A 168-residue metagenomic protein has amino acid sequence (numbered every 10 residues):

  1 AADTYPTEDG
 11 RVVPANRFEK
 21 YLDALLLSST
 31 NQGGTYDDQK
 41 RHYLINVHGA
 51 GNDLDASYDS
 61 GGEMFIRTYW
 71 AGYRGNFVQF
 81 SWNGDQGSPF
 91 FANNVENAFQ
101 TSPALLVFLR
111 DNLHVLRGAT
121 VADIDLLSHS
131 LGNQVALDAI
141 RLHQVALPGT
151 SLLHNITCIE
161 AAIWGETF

Functional and structural regions predicted by a protein language model:
A1-V78, W82-P89, N93-E96, Q100 (+3 more regions): Flexible, membrane-associating and regulatory peripheral segments of lipid-active enzymes
I45-G49, H129, E160: The conserved beta1-alpha1 loop
L54-A56, G87-F90, Q134-L137, G165-F168: Extracytoplasmic/secreted cell-surface and envelope-processing proteins
L105, S128-G132, A136: Gly/Ala-rich beta-loop-alpha elbow adjacent to hydrolase catalytic centers
R117-S130: Alpha/beta-hydrolase fold nucleophile elbow
N133-A146: Short glycine-enriched nucleophile-adjacent loop and the immediately C-terminal alpha-helix near the catalytic center
T157-G165: Active-site nucleophile loop of the alpha/beta-hydrolase fold
